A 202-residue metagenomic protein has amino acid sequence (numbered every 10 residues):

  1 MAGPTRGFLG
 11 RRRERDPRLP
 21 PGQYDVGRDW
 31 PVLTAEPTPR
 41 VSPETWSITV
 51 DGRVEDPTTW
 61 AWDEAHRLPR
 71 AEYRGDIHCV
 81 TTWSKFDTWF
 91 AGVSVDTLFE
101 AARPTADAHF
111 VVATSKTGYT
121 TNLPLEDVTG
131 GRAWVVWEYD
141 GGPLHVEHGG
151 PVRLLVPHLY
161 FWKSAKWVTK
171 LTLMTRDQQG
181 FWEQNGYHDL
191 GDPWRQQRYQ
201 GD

Functional and structural regions predicted by a protein language model:
A2-D202: Structured, non-membrane catalytic/scaffold regions adjacent to prosthetic-group chemistry
